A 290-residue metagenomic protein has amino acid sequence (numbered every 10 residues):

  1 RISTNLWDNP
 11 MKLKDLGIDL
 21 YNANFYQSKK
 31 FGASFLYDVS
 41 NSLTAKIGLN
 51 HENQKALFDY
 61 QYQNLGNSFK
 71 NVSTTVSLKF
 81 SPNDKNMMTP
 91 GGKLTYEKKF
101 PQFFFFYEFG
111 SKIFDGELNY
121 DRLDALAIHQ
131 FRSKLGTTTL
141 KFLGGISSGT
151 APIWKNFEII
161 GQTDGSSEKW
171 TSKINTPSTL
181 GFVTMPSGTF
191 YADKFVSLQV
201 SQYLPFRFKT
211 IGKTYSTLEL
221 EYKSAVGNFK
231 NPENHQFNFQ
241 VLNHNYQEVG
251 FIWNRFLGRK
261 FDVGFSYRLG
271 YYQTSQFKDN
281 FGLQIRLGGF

Functional and structural regions predicted by a protein language model:
R1-F290: Exposed, low-structure sequence patches enriched in small/polar residues
